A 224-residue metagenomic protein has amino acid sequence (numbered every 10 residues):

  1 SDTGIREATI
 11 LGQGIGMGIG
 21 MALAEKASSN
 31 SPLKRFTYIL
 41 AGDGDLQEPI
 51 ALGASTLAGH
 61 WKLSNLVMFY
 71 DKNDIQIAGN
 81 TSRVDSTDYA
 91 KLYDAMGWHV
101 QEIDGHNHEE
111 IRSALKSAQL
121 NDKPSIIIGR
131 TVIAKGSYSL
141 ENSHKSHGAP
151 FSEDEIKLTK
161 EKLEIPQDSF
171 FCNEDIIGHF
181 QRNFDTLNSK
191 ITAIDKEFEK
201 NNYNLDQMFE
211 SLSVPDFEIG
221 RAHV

Functional and structural regions predicted by a protein language model:
D2-R182: Glycine-rich ThDP/TPP pyrophosphate-binding loop and its adjacent helix/strand module within ThDP-dependent enzymes
T159, N183-I191, L212-F217: Polyanionic/metal-chelating signatures
Q181-N204: Conserved ATP-utilizing enzyme core subdomain
Y203-M208, S213: Beta-strand-dominated extracellular/periplasmic modules and repeats in secreted or surface-exposed proteins
I219-V224: Conserved small/polar residues in nucleotide/adenosyl-binding loops
